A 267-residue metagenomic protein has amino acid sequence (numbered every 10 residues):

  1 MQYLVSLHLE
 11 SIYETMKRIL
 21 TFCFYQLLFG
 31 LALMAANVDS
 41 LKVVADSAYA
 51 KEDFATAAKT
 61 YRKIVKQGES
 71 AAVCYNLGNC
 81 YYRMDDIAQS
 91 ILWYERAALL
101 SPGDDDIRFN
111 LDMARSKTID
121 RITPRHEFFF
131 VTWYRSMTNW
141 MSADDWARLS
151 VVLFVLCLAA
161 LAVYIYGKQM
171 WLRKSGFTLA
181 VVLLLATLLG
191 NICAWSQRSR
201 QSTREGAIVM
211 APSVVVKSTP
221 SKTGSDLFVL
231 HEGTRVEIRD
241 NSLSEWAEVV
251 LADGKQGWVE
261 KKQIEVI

Functional and structural regions predicted by a protein language model:
H126-Y166: Membrane-embedded alpha-helical segments of integral membrane proteins
R173-Q197: Internal/C-terminal transmembrane anchor helices
S218-E232: SH3/SH3-like (including bacterial SH3b) beta-barrel domains that bind proline-rich motifs or cell-wall ligands
F228-K261: SH3/SH3-like beta-barrel superfamily modules
